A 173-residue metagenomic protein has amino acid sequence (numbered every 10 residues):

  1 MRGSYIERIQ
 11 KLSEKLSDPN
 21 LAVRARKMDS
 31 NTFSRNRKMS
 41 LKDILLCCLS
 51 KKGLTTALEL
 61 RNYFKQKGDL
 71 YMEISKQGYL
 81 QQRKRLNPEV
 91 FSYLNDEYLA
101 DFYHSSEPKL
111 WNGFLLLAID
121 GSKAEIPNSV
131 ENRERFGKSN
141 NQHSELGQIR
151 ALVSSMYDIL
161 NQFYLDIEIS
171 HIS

Functional and structural regions predicted by a protein language model:
M1-S173: Conserved, well-structured functional cores that handle cations and Mg-NTP chemistry
